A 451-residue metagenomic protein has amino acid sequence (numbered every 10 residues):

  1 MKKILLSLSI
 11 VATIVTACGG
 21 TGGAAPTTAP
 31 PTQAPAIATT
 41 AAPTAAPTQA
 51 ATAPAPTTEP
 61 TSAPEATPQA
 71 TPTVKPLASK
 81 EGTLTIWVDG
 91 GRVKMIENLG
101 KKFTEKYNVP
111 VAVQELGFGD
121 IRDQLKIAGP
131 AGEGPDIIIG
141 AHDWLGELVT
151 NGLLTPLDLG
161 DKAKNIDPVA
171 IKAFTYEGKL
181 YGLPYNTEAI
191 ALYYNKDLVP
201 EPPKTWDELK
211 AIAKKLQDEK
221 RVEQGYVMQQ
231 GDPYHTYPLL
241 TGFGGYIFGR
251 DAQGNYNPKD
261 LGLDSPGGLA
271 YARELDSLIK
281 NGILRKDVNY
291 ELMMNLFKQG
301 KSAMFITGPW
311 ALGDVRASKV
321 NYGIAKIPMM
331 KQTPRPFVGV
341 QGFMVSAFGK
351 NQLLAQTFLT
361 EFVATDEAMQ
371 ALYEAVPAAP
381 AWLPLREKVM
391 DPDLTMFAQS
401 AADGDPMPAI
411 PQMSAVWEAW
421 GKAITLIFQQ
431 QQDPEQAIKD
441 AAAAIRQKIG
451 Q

Functional and structural regions predicted by a protein language model:
A29-P31, A36-A70, V111, K280 (+1 more regions): Conserved C-terminal helix/tail region of periplasmic/extracytoplasmic solute-binding proteins
P68-A78, H142-I190, E201-I212, K220 (+3 more regions): Hinge/lid segment of periplasmic solute-binding proteins
P72, Y181-Y185, I190, K210-D260 (+1 more regions): Extracytoplasmic/periplasmic solute-binding protein
P72-K75, G90-P110, W420, I438: Short, polar/charged alpha-helical segment
K101-P168, A173-T175, Y181, D197-K204 (+5 more regions): Extracytoplasmic "Venus flytrap"/periplasmic binding protein-like
A128, P135-D136, A163-D197, Q224-G225 (+3 more regions): A structural signal for short loop-to-beta-strand junctions that line the ligand-binding cleft of periplasmic/secreted
I212-A213, G254-D287: Glycine-centered hinge/linker elements that transmit conformational signals in sensory and ligand-binding systems
F305, P309-N321, M330-K422: C-terminal lobe and pocket-closing loops of periplasmic/extracytoplasmic Venus-flytrap solute-binding proteins
